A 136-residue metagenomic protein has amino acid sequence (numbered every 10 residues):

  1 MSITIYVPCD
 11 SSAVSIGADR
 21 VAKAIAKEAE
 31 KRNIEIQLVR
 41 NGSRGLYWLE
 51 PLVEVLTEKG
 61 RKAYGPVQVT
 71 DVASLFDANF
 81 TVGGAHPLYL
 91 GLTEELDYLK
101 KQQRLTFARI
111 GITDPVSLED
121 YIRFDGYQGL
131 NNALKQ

Functional and structural regions predicted by a protein language model:
M1-Q136: Feature of Fe-S/electron-transfer and energy-metabolism proteins that preferentially highlights extended coupling
